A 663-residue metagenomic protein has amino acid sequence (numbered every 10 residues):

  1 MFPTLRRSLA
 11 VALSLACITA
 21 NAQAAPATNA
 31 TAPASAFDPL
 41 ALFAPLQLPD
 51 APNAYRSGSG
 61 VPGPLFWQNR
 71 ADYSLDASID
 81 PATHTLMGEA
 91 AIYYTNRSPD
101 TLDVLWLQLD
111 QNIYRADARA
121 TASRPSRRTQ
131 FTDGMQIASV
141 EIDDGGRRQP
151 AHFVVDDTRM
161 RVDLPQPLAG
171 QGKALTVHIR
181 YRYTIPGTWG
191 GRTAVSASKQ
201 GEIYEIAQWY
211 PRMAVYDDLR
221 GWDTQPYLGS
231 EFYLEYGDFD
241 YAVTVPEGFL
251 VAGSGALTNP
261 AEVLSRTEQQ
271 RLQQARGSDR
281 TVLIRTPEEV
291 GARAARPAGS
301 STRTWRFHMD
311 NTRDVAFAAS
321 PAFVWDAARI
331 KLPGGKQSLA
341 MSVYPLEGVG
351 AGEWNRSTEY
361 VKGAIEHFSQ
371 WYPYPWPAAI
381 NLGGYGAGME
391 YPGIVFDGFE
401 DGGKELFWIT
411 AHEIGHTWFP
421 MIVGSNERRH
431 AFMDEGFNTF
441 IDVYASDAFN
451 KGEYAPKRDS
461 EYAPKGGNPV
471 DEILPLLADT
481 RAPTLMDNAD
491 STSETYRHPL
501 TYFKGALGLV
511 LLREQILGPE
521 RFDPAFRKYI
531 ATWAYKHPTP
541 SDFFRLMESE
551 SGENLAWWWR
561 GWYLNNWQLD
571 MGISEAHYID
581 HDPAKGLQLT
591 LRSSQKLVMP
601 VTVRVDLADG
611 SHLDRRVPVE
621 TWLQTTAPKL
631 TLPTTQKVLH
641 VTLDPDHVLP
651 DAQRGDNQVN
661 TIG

Functional and structural regions predicted by a protein language model:
A30-W106: Early extracytoplasmic/domain-onset interaction patches
T31, F37-R56, R70, F307 (+2 more regions): Hydrophobic alpha-helical and helix-loop surface patches within well-folded domains that function as non-catalytic
P33-F37, T85, T95, S126-G201 (+6 more regions): A surface-exposed beta-strand-loop module
A90-I92, N96, L107-Q111, K173-G187 (+3 more regions): Short, hydrophobic/aromatic-enriched beta-strand segments in well-ordered soluble domains
L102-G146, T244-F249, R604-R616, P633: Solvent-exposed beta-hairpin/edge-strand motifs
D117-Q130, R182-F239, P260, H647-G663: Glycine/proline-rich low-complexity spacer/linker segments in large multi-domain proteins
M213-D217, G221, L228-A411, F440 (+1 more regions): Hydrophobic helix-coil surface modules that form long, contiguous segments used for peptide/substrate interaction
A252-G253, S265, G572, Y578-D644: Beta-strand-rich binding/interaction modules
